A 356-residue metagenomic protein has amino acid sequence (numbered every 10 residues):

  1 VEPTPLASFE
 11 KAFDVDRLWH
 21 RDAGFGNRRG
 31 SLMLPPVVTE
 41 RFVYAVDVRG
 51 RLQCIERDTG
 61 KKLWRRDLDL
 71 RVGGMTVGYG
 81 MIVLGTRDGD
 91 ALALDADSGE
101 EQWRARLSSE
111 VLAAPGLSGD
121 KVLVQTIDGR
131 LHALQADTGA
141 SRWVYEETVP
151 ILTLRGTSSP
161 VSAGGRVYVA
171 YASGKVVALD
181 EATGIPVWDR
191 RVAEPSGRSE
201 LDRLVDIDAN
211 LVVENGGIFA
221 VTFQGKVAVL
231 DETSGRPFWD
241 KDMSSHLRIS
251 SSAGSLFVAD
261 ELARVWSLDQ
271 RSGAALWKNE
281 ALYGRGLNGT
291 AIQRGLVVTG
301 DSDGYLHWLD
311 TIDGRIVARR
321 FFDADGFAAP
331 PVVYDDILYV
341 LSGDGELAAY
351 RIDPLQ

Functional and structural regions predicted by a protein language model:
V1-E10: Bacterial Sec signal peptide processing site at the extreme N-terminus
A12-V37, W64-Y79, E101-S118, S141-G164 (+5 more regions): Extracytoplasmic beta-rich repeat domains
D47, T86-R87, T126-I127, Y171-A172 (+4 more regions): Structural signature of WD-repeat beta-propellers
E56-T59, D95-S98, Q135-T138, E181-G184 (+4 more regions): Short loop/turn segments that connect beta-strands within beta-propeller blades
S255-S267, A274-W308: Loop/turn-rich, solvent-exposed surfaces of beta-rich toroidal or solenoidal domains
D301-G345, I352-Q356: C-terminal closing repeat unit and adjoining cap/tail of repeat-based domains
